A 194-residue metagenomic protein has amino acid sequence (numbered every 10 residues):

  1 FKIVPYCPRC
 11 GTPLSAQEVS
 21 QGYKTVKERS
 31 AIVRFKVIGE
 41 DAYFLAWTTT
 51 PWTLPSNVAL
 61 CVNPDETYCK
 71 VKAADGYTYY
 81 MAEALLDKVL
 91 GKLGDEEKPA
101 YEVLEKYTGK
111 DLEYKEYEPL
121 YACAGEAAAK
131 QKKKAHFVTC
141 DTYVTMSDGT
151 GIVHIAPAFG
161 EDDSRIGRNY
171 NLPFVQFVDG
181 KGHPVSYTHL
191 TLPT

Functional and structural regions predicted by a protein language model:
F1-G180: NTP-handling and nucleic-acid-processing catalytic cores
P184-S186: Short acidic beta-strand-loop surface patches of small beta-rich interaction domains
T188-T194: Conserved small/polar residues in nucleotide/adenosyl-binding loops
